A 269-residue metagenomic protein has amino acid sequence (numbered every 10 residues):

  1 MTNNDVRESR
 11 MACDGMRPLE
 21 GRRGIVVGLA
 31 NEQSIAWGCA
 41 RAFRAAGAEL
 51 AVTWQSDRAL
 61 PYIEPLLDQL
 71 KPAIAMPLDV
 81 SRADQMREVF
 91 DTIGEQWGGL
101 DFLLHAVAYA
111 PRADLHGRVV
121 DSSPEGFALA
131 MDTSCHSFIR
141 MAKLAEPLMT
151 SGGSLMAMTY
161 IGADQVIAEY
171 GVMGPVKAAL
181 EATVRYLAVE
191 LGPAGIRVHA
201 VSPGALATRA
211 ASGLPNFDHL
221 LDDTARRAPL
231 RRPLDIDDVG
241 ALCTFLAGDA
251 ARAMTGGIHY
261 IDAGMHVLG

Functional and structural regions predicted by a protein language model:
M16-V52: Canonical Rossmann dinucleotide-binding motif of NAD(H)/NADP(H)-dependent dehydrogenases/reductases, specifically
G28-W37, A108-K143, S151-P193, A205-A207 (+2 more regions): Catalytic loop of short-chain dehydrogenase/reductase
E64, P193, P203-A228, D238 (+1 more regions): A glycine/serine/threonine-rich, flexible loop-to-helix segment that serves as the NAD(P) cofactor-binding "lid"
M76-R87, D91-Q96, F102-A128, P147 (+2 more regions): Conserved mid-core segment of classical short-chain dehydrogenase/reductases
G192, R197, M254-G256: Short, small/polar-rich loop/turn modules that mediate ligand/substrate recognition or access, typified
R197-A207, A247, Y260-D262: Conserved SDR Rossmann-fold cofactor-binding beta-strand/turn motif
A228-V239, A250: A conserved structural motif in NAD(P)-dependent oxidoreductases
C243-T244, T255-G269: Short C-terminal tail/terminal secondary-structure segment of NAD(P)H-dependent dehydrogenase/reductase domains
